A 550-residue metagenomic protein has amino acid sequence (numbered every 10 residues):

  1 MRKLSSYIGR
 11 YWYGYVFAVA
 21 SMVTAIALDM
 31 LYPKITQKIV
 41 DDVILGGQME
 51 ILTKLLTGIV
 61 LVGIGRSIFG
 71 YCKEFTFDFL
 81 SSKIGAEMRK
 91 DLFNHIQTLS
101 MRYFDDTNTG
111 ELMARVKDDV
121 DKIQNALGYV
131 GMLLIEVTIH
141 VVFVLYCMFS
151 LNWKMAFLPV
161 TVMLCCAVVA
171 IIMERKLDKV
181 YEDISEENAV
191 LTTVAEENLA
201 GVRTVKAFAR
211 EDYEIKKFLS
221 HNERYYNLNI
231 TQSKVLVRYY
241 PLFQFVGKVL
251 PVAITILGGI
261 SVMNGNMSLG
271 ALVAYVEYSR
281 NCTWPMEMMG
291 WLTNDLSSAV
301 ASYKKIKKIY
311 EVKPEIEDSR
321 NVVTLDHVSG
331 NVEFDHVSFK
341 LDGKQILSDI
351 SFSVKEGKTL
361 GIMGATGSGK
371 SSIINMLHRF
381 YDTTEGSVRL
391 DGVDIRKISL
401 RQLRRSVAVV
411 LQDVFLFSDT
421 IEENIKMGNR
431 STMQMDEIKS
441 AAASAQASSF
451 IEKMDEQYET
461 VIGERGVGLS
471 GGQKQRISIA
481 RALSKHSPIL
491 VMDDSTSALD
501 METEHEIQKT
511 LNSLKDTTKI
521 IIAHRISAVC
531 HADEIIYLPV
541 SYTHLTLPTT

Functional and structural regions predicted by a protein language model:
M1-D29, T36, I44-L56, G65 (+14 more regions): Membrane-integrated ABC transporters
R10, G14-A27, T57-G58, V62-G65 (+2 more regions): Transmembrane helices of ABC transporter permease
V23-K34, G63-Y71, I123-A126, V130-V142 (+6 more regions): Hydrophobic alpha-helical transmembrane bundles that constitute the permease/transmembrane domains of multi-pass
L45-G46, S82, K90-A114, D118-V120 (+6 more regions): Short intracellular "coupling" helices and adjacent cytoplasmic loop segments at the cytosolic face of multi-pass
Q48-E50, K54, C147-T161, T231-K304 (+1 more regions): Helix-loop-helix
M101-R102, D118-L127, G131, I135 (+7 more regions): An intracellular "coupling" helix at the cytosolic face of ABC transporter transmembrane type-1 domains
S319, L325-L545: ABC-type nucleotide-binding domain
T546-T550: A short, hydrophobic C-terminal helix/tail in secreted or cell-surface proteins
